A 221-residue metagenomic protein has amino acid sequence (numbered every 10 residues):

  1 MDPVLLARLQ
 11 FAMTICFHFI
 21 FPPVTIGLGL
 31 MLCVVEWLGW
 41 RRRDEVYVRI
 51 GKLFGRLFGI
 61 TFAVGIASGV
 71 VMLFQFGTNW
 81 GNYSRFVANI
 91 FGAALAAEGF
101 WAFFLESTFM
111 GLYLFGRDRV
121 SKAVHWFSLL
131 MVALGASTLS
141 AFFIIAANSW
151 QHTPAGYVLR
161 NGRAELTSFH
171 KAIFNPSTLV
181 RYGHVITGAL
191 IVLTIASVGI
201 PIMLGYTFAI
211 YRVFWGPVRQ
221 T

Functional and structural regions predicted by a protein language model:
M1-T221: Polytopic transmembrane helical bundles with strong interfacial aromatic enrichment
